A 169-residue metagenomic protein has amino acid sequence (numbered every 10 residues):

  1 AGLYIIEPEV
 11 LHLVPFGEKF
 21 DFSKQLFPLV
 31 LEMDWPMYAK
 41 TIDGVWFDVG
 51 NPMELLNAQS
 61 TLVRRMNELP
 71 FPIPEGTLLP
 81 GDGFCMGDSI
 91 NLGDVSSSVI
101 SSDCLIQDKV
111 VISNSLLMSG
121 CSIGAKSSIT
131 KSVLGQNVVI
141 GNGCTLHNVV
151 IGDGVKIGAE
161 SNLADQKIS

Functional and structural regions predicted by a protein language model:
G2-I6: Short glycine- and hydrophobic/aromatic-rich loop-to-beta-strand nucleating segment in the catalytic cores
E9, L13-S169: Left-handed beta-helix
